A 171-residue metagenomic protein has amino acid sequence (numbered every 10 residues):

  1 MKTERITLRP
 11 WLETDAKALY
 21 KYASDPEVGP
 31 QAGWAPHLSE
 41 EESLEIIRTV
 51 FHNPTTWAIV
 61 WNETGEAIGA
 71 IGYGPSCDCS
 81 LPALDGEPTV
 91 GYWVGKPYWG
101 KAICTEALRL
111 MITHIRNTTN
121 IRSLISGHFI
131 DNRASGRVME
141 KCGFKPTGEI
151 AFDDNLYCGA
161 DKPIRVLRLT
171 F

Functional and structural regions predicted by a protein language model:
M1-Q31, V60-F171: Acyl-donor (CoA/ACP) binding surface of acyl/acetyltransferases
E27-R48: Conserved GNAT-fold acetyl-CoA-binding loop/helix
H37-E42, F51-N53, I103-C104, N155-A160: Short C-terminal domain-edge/linker segments immediately following a structured domain
I47-A58: A short helix-loop-beta-strand connector motif used in the catalytic cores of GNAT acetyltransferases and, in some
